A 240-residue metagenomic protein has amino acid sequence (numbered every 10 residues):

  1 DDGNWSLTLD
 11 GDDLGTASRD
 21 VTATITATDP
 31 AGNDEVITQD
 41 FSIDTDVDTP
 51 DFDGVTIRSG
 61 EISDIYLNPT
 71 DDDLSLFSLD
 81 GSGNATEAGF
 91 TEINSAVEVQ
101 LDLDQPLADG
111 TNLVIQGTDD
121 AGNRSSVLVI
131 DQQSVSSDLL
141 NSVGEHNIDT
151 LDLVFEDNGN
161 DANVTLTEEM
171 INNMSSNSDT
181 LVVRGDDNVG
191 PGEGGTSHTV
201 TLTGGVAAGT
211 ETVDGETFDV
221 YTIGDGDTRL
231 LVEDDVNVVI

Functional and structural regions predicted by a protein language model:
D1-G11, D80-Q100, A207-E211: Solvent-exposed serine/threonine-rich low-complexity stretches and specific carbohydrate-binding patches
L9-D20, D102-G110: Surface-exposed, short loops/turns at beta-strand junctions within beta-sandwich domains
D20-A23, G190-P191, S197-I240: Low-complexity acidic/polar repeat-biased segments
A23-I25, I115: Hydrophobic/tyrosine-rich beta-strand signature of extracellular beta-sandwich/beta-rich modules, prominently
A27-N33, T118-N123: Short, solvent-exposed loop/turn segments at the edges of extracellular beta-sandwich modules
D29, N33-V55, L128-Q133: Flexible, low-complexity linkers/stalks enriched in Thr/Pro that connect modular domains
L101-Q105, I115, L128, S136-E145 (+3 more regions): Short, T/G/N/S-enriched strand-turn elements that build extracellular solenoid repeat scaffolds
D152-E156, R184-D186: Feature marks extracellular polysaccharide-active and adherence modules
